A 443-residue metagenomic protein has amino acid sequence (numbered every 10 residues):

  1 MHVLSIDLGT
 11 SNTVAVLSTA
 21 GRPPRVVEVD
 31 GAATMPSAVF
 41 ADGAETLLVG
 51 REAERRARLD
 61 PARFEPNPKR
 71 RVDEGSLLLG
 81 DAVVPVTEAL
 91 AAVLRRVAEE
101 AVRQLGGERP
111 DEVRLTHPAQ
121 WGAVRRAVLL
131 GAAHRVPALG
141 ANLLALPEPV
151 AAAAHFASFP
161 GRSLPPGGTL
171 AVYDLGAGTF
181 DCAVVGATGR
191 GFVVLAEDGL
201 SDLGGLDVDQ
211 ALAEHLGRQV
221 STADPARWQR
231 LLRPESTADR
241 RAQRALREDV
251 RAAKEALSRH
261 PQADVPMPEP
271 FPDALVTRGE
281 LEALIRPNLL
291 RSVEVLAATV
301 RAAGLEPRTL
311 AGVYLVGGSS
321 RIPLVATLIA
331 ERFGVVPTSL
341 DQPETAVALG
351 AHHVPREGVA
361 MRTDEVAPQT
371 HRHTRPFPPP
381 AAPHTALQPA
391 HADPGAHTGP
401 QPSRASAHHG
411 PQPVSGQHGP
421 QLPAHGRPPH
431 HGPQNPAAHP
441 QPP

Functional and structural regions predicted by a protein language model:
M1-R25, F159-L195, V250: Gly/Thr-rich phosphate-binding beta-strand-loop-beta motif of the actin/hexokinase/Hsp70
L8-N12, P36, E148-A153, G178-T179 (+4 more regions): Conserved A3 ("GATE") glycine/threonine-rich loop of ANL adenylate-forming enzymes
T10, A223-Q229, A346-L349, H353-P443: Acidic, glycine/GT-rich loop-and beta-edge segments that sit at the periphery of enzyme/chaperone cores
V16-P137, N142-P147, Q210-E255, P261-A263 (+1 more regions): Phosphate-binding loop and its immediate beta->loop->alpha context in nucleotide/phosphate-handling enzymes
G43, V72-S76, A98-A101, L105 (+12 more regions): Conserved NTP-handling cores and scaffolds of large molecular machines
L59, L206-A330: Gly/charged contiguous loops adjacent to phosphate- or pyrophosphate-bearing nucleotide/cofactor binding elements
A138-E148, A326-H352: Conserved phosphate-binding/catalytic loops in two-lobed NTP-binding clefts
L144-Y173, A302, A348-A360: Conserved phosphate-binding catalytic cores of ATP/NTP-utilizing and phosphoryl-transfer enzymes
